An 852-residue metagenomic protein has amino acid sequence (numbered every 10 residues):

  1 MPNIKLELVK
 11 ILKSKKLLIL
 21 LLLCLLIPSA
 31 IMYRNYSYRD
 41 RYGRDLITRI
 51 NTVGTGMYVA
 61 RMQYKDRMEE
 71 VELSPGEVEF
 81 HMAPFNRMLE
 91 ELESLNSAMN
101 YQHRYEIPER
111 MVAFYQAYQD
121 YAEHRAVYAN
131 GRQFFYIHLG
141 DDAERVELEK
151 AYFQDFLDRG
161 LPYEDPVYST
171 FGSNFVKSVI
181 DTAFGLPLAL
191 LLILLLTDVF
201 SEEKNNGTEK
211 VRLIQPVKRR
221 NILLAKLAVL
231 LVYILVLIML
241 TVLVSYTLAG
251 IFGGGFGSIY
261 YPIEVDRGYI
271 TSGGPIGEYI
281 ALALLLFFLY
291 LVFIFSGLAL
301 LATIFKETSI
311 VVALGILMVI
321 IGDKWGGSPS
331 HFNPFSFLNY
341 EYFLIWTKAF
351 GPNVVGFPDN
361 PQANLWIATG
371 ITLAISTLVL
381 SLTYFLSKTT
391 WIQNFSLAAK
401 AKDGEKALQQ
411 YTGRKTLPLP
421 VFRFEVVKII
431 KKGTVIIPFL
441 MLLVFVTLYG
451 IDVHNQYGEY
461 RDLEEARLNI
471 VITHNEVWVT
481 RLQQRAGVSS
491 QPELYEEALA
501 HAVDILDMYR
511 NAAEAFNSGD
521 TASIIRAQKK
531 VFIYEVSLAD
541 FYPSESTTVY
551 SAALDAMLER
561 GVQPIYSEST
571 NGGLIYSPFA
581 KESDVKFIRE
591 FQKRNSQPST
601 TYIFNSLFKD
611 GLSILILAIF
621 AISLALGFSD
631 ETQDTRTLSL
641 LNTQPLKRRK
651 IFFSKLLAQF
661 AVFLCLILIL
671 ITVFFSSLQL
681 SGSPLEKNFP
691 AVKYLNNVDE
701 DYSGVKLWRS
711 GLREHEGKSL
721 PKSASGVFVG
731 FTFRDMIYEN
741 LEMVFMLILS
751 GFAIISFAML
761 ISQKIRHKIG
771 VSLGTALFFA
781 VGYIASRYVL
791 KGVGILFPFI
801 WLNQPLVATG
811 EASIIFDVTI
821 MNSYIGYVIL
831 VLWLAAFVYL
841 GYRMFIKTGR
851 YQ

Functional and structural regions predicted by a protein language model:
M1-I4, G274, A401-F422, K593-R594 (+1 more regions): Short, membrane-interfacial amphipathic segments enriched in basic
N3-L12, T197-V236, P420-V426, I430 (+1 more regions): Helix-loop-helix units of permease transmembrane domains in multi-pass membrane transporters, especially ABC
L8-L26, S309-I310, V426-L442, K768-G774: Membrane-interface helix starts
C24-M57, Q63, D155-S201, L224-T303 (+5 more regions): Secretory targeting signals
I31, Y290-I294, K348-P420, K431-G450 (+3 more regions): Alpha-helical transmembrane segments of multi-pass membrane transporters/translocases
R34, F305-Y340, K768-I800: Transmembrane helix segments
V53-E164, H474-R589: Long, solvent-exposed extracytoplasmic domains/loops
L235-I238, L243-T247, I251, I276-Q393 (+1 more regions): Hydrophobic alpha-helical segments
